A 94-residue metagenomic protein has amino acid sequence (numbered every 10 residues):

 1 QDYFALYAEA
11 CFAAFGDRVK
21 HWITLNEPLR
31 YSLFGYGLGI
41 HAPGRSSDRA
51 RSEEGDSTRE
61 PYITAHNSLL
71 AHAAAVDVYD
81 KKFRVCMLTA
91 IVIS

Functional and structural regions predicted by a protein language model:
Q1-S94: Active-site region of glycoside hydrolase catalytic domains
